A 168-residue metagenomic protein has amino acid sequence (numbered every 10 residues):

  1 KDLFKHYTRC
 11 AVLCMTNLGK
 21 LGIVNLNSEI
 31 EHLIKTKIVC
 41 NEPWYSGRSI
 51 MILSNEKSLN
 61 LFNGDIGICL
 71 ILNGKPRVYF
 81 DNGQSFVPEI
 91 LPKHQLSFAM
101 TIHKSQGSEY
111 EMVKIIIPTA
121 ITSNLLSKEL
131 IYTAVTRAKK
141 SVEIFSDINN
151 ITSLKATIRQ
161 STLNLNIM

Functional and structural regions predicted by a protein language model:
K1-M168: Core RecA-like ATPase module of SF1/SF2 helicases and allied nucleic-acid translocases
